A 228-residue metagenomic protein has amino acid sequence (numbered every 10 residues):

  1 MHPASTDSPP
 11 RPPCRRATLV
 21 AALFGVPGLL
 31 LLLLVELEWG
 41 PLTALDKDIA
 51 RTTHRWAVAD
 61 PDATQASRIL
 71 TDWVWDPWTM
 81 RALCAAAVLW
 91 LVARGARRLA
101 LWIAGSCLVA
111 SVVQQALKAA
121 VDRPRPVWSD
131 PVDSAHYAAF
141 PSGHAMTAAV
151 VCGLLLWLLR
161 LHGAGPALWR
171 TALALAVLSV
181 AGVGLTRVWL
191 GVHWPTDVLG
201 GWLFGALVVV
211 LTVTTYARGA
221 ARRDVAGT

Functional and structural regions predicted by a protein language model:
M1-T79, A119-V132: N-terminal transmembrane-helix/juxtamembrane module of multi-pass inner/ER membrane proteins
R16-G25, L83-S111: Interfacial segments of alpha-helical transmembrane regions
T18-A22, R81, A100-G105, R170-V177 (+2 more regions): Hydrophobic alpha-helical transmembrane segments
L29, L33, G40, A44 (+6 more regions): Transmembrane alpha-helix boundary/anchor motif
D62, G95-A100, V127, G165-T171: Membrane-helix interface segments
T71-G95, A149-L155, L159: Hydrophobic alpha-helical transmembrane segments
A87, D130-T228: Membrane-embedded catalytic cores of phosphoryl/pyrophosphoryl-handling enzymes
R97-D130, W189: Hydrophobic alpha-helical transmembrane segments of integral membrane proteins
